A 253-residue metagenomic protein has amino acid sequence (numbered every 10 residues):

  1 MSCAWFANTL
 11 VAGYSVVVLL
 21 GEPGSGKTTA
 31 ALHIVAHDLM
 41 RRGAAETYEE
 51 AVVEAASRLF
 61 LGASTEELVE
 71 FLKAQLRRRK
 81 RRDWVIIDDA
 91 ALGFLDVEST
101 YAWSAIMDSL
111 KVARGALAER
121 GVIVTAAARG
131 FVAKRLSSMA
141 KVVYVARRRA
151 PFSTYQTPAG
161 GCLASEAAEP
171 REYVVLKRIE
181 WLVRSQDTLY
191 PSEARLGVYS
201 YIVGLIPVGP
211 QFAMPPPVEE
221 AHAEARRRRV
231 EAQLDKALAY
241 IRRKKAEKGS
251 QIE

Functional and structural regions predicted by a protein language model:
M1, A30, V142-Y144, T154-P158 (+1 more regions): Conserved P-loop NTPase motor module
M1-V11: Pre-Walker A adenine-sensing motif
V11-V17: Pre-Walker A (Motif I) flank of P-loop NTPase domains
V17-S25, T29, H33, A63-V69 (+1 more regions): Conserved P-loop NTPase motor cores
H37-E50: Post-Walker A helix-loop "phosphate-sensing" segment adjacent to the P-loop in P-loop NTPases
E49, E54-T65: A short hydrophobic beta-strand->loop->alpha-helix junction that borders the nucleotide-binding pocket of P-loop NTPases
